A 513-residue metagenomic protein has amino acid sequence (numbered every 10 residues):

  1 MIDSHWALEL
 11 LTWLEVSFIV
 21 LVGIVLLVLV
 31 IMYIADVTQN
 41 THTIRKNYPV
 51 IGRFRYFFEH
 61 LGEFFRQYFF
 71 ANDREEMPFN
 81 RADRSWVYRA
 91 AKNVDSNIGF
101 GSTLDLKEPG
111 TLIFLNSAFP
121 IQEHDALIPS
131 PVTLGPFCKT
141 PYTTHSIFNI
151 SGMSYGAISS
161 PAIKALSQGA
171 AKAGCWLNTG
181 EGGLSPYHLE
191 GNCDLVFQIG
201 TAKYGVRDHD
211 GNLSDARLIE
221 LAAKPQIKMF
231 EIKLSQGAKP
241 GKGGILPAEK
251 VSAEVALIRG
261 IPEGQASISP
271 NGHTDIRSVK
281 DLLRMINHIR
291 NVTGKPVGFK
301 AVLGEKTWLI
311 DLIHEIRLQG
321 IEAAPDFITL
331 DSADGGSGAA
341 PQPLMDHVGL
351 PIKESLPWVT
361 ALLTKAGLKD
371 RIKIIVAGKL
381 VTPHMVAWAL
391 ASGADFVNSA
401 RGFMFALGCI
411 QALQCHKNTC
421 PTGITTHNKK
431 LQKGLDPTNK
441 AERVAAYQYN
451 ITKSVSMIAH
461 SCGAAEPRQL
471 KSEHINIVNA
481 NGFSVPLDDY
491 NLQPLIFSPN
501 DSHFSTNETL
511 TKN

Functional and structural regions predicted by a protein language model:
I2-F148, G152-W176, G182-N192, F197-A238 (+2 more regions): Conserved, well-structured core domains of diverse proteins
G174, K224-P247, K306-T307, D311-D326 (+1 more regions): Carboxylate/His-rich catalytic cores and anion/metal-binding grooves
G174-C175, I227, G294, P325 (+2 more regions): A structural motif
G180-G182, K295-K300, A324-P325, K369 (+1 more regions): Flexible, glycine/charged-enriched surface loops at secondary-structure junctions
F197, K203-G205, A248-I276, G338-K353 (+1 more regions): Glycine-rich tight-turn/loop motif centered on a GG-T
K224-R259, L413-K430, V455: Mobile "lid/hinge" segments at catalytic clefts and subdomain interfaces of large enzymes
P270-Q432: Glycine-rich phosphate/ribose-binding loops and adjacent secondary-structure elements that form binding surfaces
V381-V386, L390-I496, S505-T511: Gly/Ser/Thr/Ala-enriched C-terminal appendages of enzymes
